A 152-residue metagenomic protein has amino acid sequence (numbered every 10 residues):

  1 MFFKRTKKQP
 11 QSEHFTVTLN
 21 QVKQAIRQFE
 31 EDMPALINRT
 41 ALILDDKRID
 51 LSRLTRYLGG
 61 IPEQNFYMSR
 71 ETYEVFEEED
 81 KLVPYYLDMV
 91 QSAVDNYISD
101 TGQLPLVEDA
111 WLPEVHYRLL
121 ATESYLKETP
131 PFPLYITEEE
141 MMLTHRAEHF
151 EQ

Functional and structural regions predicted by a protein language model:
M1-Q152: Short acidic linear motifs
